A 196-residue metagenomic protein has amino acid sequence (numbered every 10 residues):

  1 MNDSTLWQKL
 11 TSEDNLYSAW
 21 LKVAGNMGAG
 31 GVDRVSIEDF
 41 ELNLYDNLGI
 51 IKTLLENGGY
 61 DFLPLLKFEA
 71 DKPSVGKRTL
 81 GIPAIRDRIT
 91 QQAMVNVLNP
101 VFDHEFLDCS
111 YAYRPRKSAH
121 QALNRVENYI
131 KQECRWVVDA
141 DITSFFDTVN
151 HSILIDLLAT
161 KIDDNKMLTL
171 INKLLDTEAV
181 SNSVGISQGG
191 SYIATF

Functional and structural regions predicted by a protein language model:
M1-Y45: Non-catalytic, polymerase-adjacent accessory regions of viral genome-replication enzymes
S4, D14-Y17, R34-E38, G49 (+7 more regions): Non-catalytic, well-ordered alpha-helical scaffold segments
Q8, G25, A29, N99 (+2 more regions): Amphipathic alpha-helical interaction elements
W20-A24, G49, V95-D103, E127 (+3 more regions): Amphipathic, well-packed alpha-helical segments that form the structural scaffold of globular domains
D33-S36, E69-D71, G81-P83, V137: Short, conserved beta-strand segments within well-ordered enzyme catalytic domains that often line or immediately flank
L42-N43, I50-T53: Intein modules and their embedded homing endonuclease domains
L54-G58, L63-E69, P73, D108-C109 (+2 more regions): Conserved polymerase palm-domain catalytic core
K77-F106, V184-F196: Conserved pre-motif C helix in the palm subdomain of viral-like polymerases
